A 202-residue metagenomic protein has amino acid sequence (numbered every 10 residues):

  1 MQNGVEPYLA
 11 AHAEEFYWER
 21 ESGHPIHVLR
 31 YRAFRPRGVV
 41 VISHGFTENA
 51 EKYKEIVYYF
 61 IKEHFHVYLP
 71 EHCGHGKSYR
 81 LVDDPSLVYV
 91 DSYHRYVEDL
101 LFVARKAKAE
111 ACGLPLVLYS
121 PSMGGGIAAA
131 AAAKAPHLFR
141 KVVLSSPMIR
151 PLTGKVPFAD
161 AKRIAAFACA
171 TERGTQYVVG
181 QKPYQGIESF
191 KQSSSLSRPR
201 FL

Functional and structural regions predicted by a protein language model:
M1-E19, H24-R32: An N-terminal hydrophobic leader/cap segment in hydrolases
R37, G45-E48: Active-site glycine-rich loops that stabilize anionic/oxyanionic intermediates across multiple enzyme folds
V41-G45, P121: The conserved beta1-alpha1 loop
A50, V57-D83: Conserved alpha/beta-hydrolase
E71, P115-V117, K141-V143: Residue in the alpha/beta-hydrolase core beta-strand immediately N-terminal to the catalytic nucleophile
V88-K108: Alpha/beta-hydrolase active-site loop
E110-S122: Alpha/beta-hydrolase fold nucleophile elbow
I127-L202: Alpha/beta-hydrolase-fold enzymes
